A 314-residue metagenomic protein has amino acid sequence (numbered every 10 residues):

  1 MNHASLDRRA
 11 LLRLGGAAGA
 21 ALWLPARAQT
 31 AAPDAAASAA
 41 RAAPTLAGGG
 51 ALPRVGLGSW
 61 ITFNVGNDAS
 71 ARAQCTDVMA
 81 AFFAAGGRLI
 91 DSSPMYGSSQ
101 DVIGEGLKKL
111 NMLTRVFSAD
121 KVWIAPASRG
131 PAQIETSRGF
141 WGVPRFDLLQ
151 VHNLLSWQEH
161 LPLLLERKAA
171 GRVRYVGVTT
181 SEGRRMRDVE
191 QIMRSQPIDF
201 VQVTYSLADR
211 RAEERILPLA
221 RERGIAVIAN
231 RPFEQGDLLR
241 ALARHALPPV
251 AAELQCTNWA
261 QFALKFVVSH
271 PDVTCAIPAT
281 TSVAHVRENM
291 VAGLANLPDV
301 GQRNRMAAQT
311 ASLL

Functional and structural regions predicted by a protein language model:
N2-V116: N-terminal binding-site loop/beta-alpha segment at the start of enzyme catalytic domains that lines or forms
A37-P44, D101, I134, R185-V189 (+1 more regions): Alpha-helical scaffolding within the catalytic cores of extracellular/periplasmic polymer-degrading hydrolases
A47-G49, G104-L113, S137-G142, E166-K168 (+1 more regions): Acidic (Asp/Glu)-rich catalytic clusters
L52-V55, G87-R88, M112-V116, V143-D147 (+4 more regions): Short, well-ordered coil/turn segments that N-cap beta-strands
A69-A81, A127-F140, R184-Q191, A263: Short, acidic/polar
N111-P131, N153: Structural motif corresponding to the early beta-alpha repeats
I124, H152-L314: Beta/alpha (TIM)-barrel catalytic core signal, keyed to glycine-rich beta->alpha loops juxtaposed to Asp/Glu that bind
W141-S156: Active-site groove signature of glycoside hydrolases
